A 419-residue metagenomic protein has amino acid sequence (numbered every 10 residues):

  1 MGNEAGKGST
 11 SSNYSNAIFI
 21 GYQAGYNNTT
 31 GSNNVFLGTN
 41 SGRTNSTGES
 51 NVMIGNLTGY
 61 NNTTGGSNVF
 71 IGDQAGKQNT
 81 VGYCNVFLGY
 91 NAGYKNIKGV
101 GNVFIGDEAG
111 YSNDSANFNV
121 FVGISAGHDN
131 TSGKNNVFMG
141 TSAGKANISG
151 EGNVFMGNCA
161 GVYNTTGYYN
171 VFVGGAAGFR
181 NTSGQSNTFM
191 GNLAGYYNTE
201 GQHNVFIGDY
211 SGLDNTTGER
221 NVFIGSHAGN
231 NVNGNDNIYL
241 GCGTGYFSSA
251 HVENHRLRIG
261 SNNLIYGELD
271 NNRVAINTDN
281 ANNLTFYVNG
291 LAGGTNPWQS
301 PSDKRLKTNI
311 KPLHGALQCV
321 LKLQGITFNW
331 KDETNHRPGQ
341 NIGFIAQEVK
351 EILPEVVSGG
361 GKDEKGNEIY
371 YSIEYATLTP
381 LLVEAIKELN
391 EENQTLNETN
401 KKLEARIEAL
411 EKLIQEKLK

Functional and structural regions predicted by a protein language model:
M1, N271-I276, N283-P312, L317 (+4 more regions): Glycine-rich, low-complexity segments
M1-L291, T295-Q299: Glycine- and small/polar-enriched repetitive beta-structure motifs of secreted/surface proteins
S300-N309, T327-I342, K365-N367: Active-site-adjacent substrate-recognition loops and nearby beta-strands within hydrolase catalytic domains
S302, N309, G361-K419: C-terminal intramolecular chaperone/auto-processing assembly modules
A316-C319, I345, L382: Stable alpha-helical elements in mature extracytoplasmic
A316-T327, D332: Acidic, glycine-rich loop-and-strand cores that form catalytic or ligand-binding grooves in diverse globular domains
E348-K365: Active-site and glycan-interaction determinants of carbohydrate-active enzymes
